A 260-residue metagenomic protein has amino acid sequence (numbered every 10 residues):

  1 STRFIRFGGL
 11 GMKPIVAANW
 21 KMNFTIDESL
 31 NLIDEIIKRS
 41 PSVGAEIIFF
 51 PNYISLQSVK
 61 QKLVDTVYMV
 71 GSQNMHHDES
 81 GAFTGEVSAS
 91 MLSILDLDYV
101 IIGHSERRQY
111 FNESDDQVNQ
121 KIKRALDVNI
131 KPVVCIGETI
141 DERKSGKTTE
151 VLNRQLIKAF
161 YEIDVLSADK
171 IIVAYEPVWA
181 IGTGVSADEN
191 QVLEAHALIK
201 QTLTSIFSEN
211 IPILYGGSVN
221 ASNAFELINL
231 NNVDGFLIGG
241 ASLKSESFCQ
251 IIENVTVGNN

Functional and structural regions predicted by a protein language model:
I5-N260: Active-site loop-to-helix "anion-binding N-cap" substructures in soluble metabolic enzymes
